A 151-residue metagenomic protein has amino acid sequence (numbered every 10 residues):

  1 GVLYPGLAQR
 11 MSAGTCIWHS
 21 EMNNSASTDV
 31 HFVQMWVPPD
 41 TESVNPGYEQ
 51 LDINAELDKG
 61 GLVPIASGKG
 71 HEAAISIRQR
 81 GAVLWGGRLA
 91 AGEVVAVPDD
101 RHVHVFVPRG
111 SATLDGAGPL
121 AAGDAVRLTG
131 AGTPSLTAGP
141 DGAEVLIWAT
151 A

Functional and structural regions predicted by a protein language model:
G1-A151: Jelly-roll (double-stranded beta-helix
